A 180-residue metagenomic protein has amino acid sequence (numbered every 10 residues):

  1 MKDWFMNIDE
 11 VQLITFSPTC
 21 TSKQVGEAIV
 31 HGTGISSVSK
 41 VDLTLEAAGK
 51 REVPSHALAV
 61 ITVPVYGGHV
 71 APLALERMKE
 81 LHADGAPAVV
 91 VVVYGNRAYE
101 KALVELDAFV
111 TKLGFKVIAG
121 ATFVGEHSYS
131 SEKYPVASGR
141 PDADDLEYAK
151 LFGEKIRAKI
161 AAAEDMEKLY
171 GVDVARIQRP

Functional and structural regions predicted by a protein language model:
K2-L13, S17-P180: FMN-binding flavodoxin-like domain, especially the glycine-rich phosphate-binding loop
